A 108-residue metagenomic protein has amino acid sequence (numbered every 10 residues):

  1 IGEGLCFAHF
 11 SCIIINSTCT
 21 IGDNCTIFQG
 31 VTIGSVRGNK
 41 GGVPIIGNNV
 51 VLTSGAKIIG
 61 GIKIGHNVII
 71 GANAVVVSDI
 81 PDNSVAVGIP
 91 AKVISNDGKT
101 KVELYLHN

Functional and structural regions predicted by a protein language model:
E3, A8-S17, G22-D23, I27-Q29 (+9 more regions): Left-handed beta-helix
N39-K40, T100: Short, polar/charged, Gly/Pro-enriched helix-capping and turn/loop motifs at alpha-helix termini and inter-helix linkers
K101-N108: Terminal amphipathic alpha-helical/low-complexity segments used for targeting or macromolecular assembly
